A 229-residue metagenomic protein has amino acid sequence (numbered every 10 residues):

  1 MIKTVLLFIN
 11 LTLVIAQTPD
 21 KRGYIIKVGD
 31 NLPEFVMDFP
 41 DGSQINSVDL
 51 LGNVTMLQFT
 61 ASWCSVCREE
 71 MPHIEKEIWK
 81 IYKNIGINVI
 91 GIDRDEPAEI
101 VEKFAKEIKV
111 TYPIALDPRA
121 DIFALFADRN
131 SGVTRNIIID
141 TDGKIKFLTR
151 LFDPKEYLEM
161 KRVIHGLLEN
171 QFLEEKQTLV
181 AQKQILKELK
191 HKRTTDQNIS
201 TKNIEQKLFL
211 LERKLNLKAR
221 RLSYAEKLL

Functional and structural regions predicted by a protein language model:
I2-L13: Sec-dependent N-terminal signal peptides
I15-E34, L51, E175, K190: N-proximal helix/coil linker or "cap" segments that precede and/or mark the start of modular domains
L32, E169-L229: Non-globular targeting/processing and membrane-anchoring segments
E34-T55, F126: A short beta-strand-turn-helix
M56-L57, V89: Hydrophobic beta-strand anchors of alpha/beta hydrolase catalytic cores
F59-K76: Conserved redox-active cysteine motifs that mediate thiol-disulfide chemistry, especially di-cysteine Cys-X(1-2)-Cys
W79-A120: Conserved segment of the thioredoxin-like fold in thiol-based oxidoreductases
I108-T111, P118-H165: Thiol/disulfide oxidoreductase modules built on the thioredoxin-like
